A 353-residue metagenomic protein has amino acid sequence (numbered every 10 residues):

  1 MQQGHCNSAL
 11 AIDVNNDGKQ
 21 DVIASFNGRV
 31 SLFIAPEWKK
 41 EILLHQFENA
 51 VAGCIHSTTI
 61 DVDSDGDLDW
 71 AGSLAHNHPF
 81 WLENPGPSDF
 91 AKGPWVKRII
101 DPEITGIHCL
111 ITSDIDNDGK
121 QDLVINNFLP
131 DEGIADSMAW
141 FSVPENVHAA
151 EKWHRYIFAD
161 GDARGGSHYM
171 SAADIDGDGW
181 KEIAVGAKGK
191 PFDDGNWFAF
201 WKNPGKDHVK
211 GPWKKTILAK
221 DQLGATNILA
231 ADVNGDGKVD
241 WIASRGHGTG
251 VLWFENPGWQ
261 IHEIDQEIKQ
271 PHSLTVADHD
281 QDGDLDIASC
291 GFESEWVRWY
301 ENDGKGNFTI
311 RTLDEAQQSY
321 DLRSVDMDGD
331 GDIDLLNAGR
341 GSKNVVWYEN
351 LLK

Functional and structural regions predicted by a protein language model:
M1-K353: Beta-propeller-forming repeat regions
